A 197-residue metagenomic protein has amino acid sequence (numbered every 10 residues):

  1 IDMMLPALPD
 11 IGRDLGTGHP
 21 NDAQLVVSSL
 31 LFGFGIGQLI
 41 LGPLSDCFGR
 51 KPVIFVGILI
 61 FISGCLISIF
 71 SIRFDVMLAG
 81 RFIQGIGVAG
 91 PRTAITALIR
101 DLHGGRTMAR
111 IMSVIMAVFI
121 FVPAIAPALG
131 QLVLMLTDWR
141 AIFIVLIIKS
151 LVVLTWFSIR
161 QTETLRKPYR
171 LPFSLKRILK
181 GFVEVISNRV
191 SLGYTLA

Functional and structural regions predicted by a protein language model:
D2, L30-L39, P123-A124: Residue-level signature of mid-helix packing/kink "hotspots" within the transmembrane helices of 12-pass Major
A7-I36: Extracellular/periplasmic helix-loop-helix junction of adjacent transmembrane segments in MFS-like secondary
I36-D75: Conserved MFS/SLC helix-loop-helix module at the cytosolic interface between two early adjacent transmembrane helices
G64-I69, G80, Q84, F157: MFS-fold secondary transporters
F74, G80-F121: Cytoplasmic helix-loop-helix junction between adjacent transmembrane helices in 12-TM secondary transporters
V76, R106, R110-I159, L165: Helix-loop-helix hairpin linking two adjacent transmembrane segments in secondary transporters
T164-Y194: Juxtamembrane intracellular "pre-TM" segments in multi-pass secondary transporters
